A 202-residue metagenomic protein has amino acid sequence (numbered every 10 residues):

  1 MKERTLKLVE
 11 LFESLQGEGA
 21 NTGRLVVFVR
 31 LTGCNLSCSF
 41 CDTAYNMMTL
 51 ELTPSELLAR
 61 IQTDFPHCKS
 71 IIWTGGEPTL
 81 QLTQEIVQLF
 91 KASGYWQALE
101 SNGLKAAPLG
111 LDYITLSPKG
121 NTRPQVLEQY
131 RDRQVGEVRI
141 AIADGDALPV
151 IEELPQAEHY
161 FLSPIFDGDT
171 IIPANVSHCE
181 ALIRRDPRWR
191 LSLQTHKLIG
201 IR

Functional and structural regions predicted by a protein language model:
L6-Q16, L25-F28, T32, L36-D112: Conserved Radical SAM active-site core
A20-T22: A short catalytic or substrate-binding loop motif that flags glycine-/basic-rich loops and adjacent residues that bind
T79-R202: Conserved AdoMet/S-adenosylmethionine-binding subsite of the radical SAM
